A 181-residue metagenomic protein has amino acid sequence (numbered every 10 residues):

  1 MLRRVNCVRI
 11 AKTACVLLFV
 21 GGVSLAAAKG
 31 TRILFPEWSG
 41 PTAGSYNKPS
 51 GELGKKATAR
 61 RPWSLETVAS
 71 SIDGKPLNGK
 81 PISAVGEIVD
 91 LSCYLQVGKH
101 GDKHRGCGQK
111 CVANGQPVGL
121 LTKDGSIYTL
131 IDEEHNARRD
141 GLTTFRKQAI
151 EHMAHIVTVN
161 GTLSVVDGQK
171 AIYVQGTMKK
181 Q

Functional and structural regions predicted by a protein language model:
M1-R9: N-terminal secretory signal peptides that target proteins for export/translocation
V5, V20-G22, A28: Low-complexity, intrinsically disordered/propeptide-like segments
A11-S24: Bacterial N-terminal signal peptides
A26-Q181: OB-fold and OB-like single-stranded nucleic-acid-recognition modules and their adjacent interaction interfaces
